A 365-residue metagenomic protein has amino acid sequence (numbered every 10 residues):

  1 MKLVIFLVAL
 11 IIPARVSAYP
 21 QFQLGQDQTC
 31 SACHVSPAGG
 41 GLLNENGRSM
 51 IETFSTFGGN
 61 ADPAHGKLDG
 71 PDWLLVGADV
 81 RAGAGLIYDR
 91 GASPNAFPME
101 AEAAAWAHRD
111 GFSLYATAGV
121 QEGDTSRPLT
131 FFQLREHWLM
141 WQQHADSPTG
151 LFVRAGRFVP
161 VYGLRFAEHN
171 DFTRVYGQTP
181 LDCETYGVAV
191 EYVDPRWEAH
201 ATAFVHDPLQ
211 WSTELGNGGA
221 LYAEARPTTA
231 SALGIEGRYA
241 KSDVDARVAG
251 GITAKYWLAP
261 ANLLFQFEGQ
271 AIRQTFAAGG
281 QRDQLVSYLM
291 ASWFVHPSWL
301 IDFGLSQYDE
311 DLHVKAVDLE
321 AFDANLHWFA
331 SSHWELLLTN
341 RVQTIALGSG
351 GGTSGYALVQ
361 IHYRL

Functional and structural regions predicted by a protein language model:
D27-P37: The canonical Cys-X-X-Cys-His
T29, L326-W328, E335, T353-L365: Outer-membrane beta-barrel "beta-signal"
A38-L43, L74-A84, A92-P208, L215-N217 (+3 more regions): Outer membrane beta-barrel
G39, A82-Y88, R109-G111, A118-D124 (+9 more regions): Transmembrane beta-strands of outer-membrane beta-barrel pores
G91-N95, S126-L134, G177-D182, W211-G216 (+4 more regions): Replace "Gram-negative outer membrane beta-barrel proteins" with "bacterial and organellar outer membrane beta-barrel
E102-A104, W138-M140, A189-E191, Y222-E224 (+5 more regions): Outer-membrane beta-barrel architecture
R196, E214, G218-D311, A316: Detector for outer-membrane/organellar transmembrane beta-barrel domains, recognizing the amphipathic beta-strand
